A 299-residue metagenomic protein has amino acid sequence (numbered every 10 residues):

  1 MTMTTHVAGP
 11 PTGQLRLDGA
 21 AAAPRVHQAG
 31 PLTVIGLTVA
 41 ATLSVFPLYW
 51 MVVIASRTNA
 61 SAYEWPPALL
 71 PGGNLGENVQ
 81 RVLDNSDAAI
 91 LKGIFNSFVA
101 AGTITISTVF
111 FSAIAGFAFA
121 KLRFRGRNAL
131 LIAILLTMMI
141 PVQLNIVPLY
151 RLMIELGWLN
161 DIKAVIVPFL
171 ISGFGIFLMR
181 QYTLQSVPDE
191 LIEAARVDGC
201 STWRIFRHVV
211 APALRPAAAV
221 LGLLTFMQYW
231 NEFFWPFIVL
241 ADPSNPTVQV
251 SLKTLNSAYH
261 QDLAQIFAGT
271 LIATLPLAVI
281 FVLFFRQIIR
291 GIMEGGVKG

Functional and structural regions predicted by a protein language model:
M1-H6, E294-K298: An internal, D/E-rich "acidic patch" concept
T2-H27: Short, Lys/Arg-rich, polar N-terminal cytosolic tail immediately upstream of the first transmembrane signal-anchor
P24, G30-G299: A structural signal for multi-pass alpha-helical bundles of membrane permease subunits that mediate small-molecule
